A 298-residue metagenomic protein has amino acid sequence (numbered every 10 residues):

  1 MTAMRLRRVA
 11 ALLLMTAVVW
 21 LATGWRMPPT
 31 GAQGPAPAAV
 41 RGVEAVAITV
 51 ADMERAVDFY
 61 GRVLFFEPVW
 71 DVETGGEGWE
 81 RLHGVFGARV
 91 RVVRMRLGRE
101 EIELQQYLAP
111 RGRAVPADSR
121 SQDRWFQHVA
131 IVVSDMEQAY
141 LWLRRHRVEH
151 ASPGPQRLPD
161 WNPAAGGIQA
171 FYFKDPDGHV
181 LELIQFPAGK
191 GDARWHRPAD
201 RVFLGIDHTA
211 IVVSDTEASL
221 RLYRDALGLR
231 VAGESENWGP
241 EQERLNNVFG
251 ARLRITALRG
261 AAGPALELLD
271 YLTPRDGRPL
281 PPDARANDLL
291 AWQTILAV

Functional and structural regions predicted by a protein language model:
T2-L13: Bacterial N-terminal signal peptides that target proteins for export
R8-V9, A17-V18, R62, A297: Detector for intrinsically disordered, low-structure N-terminal pre-sequences
V18-W20, W25-A39, V72, Q106 (+6 more regions): Vicinal oxygen chelate
A38, T49-E100, Q138, R145 (+2 more regions): Core segments of cupin and vicinal oxygen chelate
A38, V85-G87, R120-D123, R201 (+2 more regions): A generic structural micro-feature
R41-D52, R91-L104, V115-L143, I168-K174 (+3 more regions): Vicinal oxygen chelate
E54, D58-T74, L108-P110, S119-W125 (+9 more regions): Extended intrinsically disordered, low-complexity coil regions enriched in Ser, Thr, Gly, Ala and often Pro
